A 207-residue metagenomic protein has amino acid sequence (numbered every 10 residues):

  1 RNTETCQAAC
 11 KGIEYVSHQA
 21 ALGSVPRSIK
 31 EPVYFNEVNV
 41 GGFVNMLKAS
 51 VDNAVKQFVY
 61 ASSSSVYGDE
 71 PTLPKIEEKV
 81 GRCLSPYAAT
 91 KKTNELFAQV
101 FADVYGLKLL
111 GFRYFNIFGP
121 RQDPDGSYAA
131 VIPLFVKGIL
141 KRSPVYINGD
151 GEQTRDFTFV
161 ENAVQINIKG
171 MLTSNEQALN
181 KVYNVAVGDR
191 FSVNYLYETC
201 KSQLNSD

Functional and structural regions predicted by a protein language model:
R1-N2, G41, F118, T158: Adenine-nucleotide cofactor-binding loop residues
R1-Y15: Conserved Rossmann-fold cofactor-binding substructure of NAD(P)-dependent oxidoreductases
Q19-G23, S62-S63: Conserved NAD(P)H cofactor-binding loop of Rossmann-fold oxidoreductase domains
S24-S28: Serine-hydrolase catalytic-loop signature spanning alpha/beta hydrolases and amidase-signature enzymes
K30-K48, D52, K56-Q57, V66-G111 (+2 more regions): Catalytic helix-loop patch of NAD(P)-dependent Rossmann-fold dehydrogenases
T93, F97, F101, V131 (+3 more regions): Hydrophobic alpha-helix immediately C-terminal to the catalytic Tyr-X-X-X-Lys motif of short-chain
I139-D207: C-terminal substrate-binding subdomain of Rossmann-fold SDR/epimerase-dehydratase oxidoreductases
